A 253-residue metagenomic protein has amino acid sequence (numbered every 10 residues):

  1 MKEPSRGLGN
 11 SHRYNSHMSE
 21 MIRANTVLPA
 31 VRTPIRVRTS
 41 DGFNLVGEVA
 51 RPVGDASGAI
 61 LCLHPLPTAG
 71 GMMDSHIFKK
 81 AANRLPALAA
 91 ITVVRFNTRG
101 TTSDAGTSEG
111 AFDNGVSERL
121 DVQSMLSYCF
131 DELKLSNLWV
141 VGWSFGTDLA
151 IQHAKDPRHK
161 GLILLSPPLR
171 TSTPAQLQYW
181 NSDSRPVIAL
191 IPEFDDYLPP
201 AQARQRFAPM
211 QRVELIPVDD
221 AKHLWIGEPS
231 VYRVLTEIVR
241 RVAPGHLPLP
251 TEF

Functional and structural regions predicted by a protein language model:
N15-G54: N-terminal cap/lid segment of alpha/beta-hydrolase-fold proteins
V37, F43-L133: Serine-hydrolase catalytic machinery in alpha/beta-hydrolase-like enzymes
L133-W143: Alpha/beta-hydrolase fold nucleophile elbow
G142-A150: Gly/Ala-rich beta-loop-alpha elbow adjacent to hydrolase catalytic centers
Q176, P199-R206: Short alpha-helix in the alpha/beta-hydrolase fold that links the catalytic acid
D183, A189-I191: Short beta-strand/loop motif that positions the catalytic acidic residue of the alpha/beta-hydrolase fold
E193-L198, H223-L224: Acidic catalytic loop of the alpha/beta-hydrolase fold
A221-Y232: Catalytic histidine-centered segment of alpha/beta-hydrolase-like enzymes
